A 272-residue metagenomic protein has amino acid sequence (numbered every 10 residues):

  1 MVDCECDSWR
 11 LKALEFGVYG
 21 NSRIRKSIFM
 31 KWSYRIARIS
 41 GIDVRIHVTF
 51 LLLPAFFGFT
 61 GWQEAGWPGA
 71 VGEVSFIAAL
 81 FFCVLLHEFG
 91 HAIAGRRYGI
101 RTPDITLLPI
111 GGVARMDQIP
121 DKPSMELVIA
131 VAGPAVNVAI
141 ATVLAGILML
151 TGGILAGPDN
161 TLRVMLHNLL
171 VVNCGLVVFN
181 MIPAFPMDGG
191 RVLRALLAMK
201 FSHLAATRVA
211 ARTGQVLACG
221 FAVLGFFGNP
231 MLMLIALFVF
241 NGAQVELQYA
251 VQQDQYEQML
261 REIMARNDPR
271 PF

Functional and structural regions predicted by a protein language model:
D3, D7, G17-F272: Hydrophobic transmembrane alpha-helices and their immediate loop junctions in multi-pass integral membrane proteins
